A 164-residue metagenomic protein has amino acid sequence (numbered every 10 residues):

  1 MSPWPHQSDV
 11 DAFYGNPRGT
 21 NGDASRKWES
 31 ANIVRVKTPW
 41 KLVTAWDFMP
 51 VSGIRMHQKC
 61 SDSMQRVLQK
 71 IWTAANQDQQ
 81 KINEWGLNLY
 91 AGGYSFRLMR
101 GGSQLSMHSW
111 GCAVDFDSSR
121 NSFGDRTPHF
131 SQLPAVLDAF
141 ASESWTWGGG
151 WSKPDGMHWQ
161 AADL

Functional and structural regions predicted by a protein language model:
M1-H6, D23, R55, H108: Catalytic phosphate/metal-binding cores of nucleic-acid and nucleotide-processing enzymes, i.e., regions that mediate
M1-R18: N-terminal low-complexity, Pro/Thr/Ser-rich intrinsically disordered segments that act as propeptides or flexible
W4, I54-D62, T127-P134: Soluble non-cytosolic domains of exported or imported proteins
W4, W28, W40, W46 (+6 more regions): A residue-identity detector for tryptophan
F13-G86: Active-site acidic/histidine clusters and adjacent loop/turn architecture that either coordinate catalytic ions
P17, K37, L98-S103, D163: Solvent-exposed, flexible loop/coil residues
Q69-C112: Active-site-adjacent loop/helix surface patches within enzyme catalytic domains that shape the substrate-binding cleft
G101-L164: Catalytic cores and adjacent binding grooves of peptidoglycan-active enzymes
